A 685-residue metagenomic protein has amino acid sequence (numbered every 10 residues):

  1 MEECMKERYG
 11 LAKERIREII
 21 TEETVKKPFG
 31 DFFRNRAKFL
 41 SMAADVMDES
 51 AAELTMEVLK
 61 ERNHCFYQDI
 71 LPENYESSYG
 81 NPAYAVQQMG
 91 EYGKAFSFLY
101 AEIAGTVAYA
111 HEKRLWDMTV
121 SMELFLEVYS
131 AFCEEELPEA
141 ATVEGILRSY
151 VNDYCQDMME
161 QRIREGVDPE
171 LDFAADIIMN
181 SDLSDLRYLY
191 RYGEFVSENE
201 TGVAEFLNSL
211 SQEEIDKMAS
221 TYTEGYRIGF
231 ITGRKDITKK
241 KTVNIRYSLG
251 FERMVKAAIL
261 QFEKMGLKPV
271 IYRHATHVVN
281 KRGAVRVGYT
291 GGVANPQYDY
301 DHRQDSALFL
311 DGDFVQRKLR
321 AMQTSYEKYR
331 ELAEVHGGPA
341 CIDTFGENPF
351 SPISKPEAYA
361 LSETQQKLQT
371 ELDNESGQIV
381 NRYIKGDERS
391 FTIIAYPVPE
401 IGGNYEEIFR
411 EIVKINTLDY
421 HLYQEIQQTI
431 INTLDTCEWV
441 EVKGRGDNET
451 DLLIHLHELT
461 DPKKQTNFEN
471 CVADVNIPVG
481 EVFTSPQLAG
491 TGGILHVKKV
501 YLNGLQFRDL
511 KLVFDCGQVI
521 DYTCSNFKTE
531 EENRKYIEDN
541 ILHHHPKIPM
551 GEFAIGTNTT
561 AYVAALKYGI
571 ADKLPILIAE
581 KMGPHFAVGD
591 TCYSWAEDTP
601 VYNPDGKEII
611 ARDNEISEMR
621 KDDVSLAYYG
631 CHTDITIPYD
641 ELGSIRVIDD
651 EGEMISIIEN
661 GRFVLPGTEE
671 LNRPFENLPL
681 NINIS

Functional and structural regions predicted by a protein language model:
E2-A489, R662-S685: Active-site bordering "gate/hinge" segments that shape substrate access to catalytic or cofactor-binding pockets
D435, N503-Q506, P546, A579 (+1 more regions): Short solvent-exposed loop/turn micro-motifs enriched in small/polar/acidic residues
V442-N448, K499-L502, V647-E653: Short acidic, glycine-rich loop/turn motifs
A473-K511: Conserved AWS/pre-SET-to-SET junction and N-terminal core of the SET lysine methyltransferase domain, specifically
F507-C524: Active-site and channel-lining beta-strand-loop segments that bind or position nucleotide-derived/phosphorylated
Y522-E597: Dual-mode signal for accessory low-complexity, basic/Gly-rich regions
M582, V588, E597-Y602, N614-D622: Glycine-anchored, exposed beta-strand/edge motif detector
D605-S685: Extended hydrophobic packing segments that form well-structured cores
